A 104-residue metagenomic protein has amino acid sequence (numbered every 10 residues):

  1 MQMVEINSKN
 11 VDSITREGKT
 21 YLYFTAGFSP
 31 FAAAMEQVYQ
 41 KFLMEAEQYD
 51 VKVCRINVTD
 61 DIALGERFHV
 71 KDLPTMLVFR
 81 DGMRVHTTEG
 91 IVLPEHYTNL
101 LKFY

Functional and structural regions predicted by a protein language model:
M1-S13: N-terminal "domain-start" segment that seeds a small globular fold
M3-I6, F24-T25, L43, E47-A63: Thiol-based oxidoreductase modules, predominantly thioredoxin-like and allied folds used for disulfide exchange
K9-V11, D60-L64, H96: Short acidic active-site motifs
S13-I14, L64-F68, L100: CheY-like receiver
T15-F28: Short active-site neighborhood of thiol/selenol oxidoreductases, capturing the structured segment around
F31-E47: Typically the conserved alpha-helix immediately C-terminal to a functionally engaged Cys/Sec in thioredoxin-like
V58-T75, R80: Mid-chain, well-packed structural core segment of small domains
D72, L77-Y104: Non-catalytic, surface beta->alpha helical segment in thiol-disulfide oxidoreductase systems
